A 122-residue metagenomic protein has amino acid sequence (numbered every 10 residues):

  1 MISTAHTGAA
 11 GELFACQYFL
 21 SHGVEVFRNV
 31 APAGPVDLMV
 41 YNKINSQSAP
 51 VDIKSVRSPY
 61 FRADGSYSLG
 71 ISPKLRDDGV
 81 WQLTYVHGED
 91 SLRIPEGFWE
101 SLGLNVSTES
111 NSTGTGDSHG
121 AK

Functional and structural regions predicted by a protein language model:
M1-G34, M39-K122: Mixed-charge (Asp/Glu-Lys/Arg
